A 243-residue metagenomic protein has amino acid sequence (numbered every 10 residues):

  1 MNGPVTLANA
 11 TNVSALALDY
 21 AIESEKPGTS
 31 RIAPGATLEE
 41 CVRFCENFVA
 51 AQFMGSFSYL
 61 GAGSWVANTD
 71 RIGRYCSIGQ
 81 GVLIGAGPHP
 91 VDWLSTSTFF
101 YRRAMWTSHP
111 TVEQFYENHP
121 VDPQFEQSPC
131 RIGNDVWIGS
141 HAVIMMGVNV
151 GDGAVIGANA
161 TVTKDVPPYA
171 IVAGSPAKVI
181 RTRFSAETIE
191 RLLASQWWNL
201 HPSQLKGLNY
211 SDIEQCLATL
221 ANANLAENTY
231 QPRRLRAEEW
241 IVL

Functional and structural regions predicted by a protein language model:
M1-A15, P27-G28, E39, F99-I144 (+1 more regions): C-terminal segments of enzyme domains that contribute to small-molecule binding surfaces
A21-M146: Flexible, glycine/small-residue-enriched loop-and-beta-strand segment within the central core of proteins
P88, V166, T182-R183: Conserved catalytic-core motifs of eukaryotic protein kinase domains, centered on the activation segment
W137, G151, V155-G157, T161: A generic "structured core" feature
I138, K164, A173: HATPase_c (GHKL) ATP-binding subdomain of two-component histidine kinases
S140, A158, P168: Catalytic-loop Lys-Pro-X-Asn motif of eukaryotic-like protein kinases
I144-G151, T163: Beta-rich strand-turn-strand
P168, A173-P176: Acidic, glycine-centered active-site loop in nucleotide-sugar glycosyltransferases
